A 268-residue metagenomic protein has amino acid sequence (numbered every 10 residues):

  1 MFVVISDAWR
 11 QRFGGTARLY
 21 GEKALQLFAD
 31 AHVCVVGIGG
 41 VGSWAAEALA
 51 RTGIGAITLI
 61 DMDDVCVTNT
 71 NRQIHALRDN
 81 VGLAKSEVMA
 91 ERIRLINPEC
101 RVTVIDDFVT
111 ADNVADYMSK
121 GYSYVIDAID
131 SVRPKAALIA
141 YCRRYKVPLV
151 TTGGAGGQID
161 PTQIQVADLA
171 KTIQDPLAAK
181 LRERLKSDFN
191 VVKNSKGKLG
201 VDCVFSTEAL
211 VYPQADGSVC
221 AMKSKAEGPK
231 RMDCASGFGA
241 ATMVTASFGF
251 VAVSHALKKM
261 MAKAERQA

Functional and structural regions predicted by a protein language model:
M1-C34: N-terminal charged helix/coil linker that caps or initiates catalytic domains
F2-D7, K120-Y124, I129, P134 (+4 more regions): Glycine-rich phosphate/adenylate-binding loop
V35-G37, I60: Conserved N-terminal Rossmann-fold NAD(P)-binding element of oxidoreductases
V41: Hydrophobic/small residue at the entry helix of a nucleotide-binding pocket
I54-N97: Glycine-rich phosphate-binding loop and adjoining beta1-alpha1-beta2 segment of Rossmann-like nucleotide-binding folds
T68-H75, Q158-L169: Acidic/polar active-site rim loop that often engages polyanionic ligands
D106-V114: Conserved SAM/SAH-binding loop
